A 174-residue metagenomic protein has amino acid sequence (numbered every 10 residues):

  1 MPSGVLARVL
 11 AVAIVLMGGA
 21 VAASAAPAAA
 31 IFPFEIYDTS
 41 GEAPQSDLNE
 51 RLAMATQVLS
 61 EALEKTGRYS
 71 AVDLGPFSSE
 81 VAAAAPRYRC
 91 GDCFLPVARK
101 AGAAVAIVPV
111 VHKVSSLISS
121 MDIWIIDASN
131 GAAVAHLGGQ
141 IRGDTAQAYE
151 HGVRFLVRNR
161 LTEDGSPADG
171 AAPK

Functional and structural regions predicted by a protein language model:
M1-V5: N-terminal secretory signal peptides that target proteins for export/translocation
R8-A20: Bacterial N-terminal signal peptides
A25-T39, A55-V58, A62-G67, P96-A101 (+2 more regions): C-terminal/domain-edge helix-coil "capping" segments
G41-E42, A83-A85, S119: Short, well-ordered secondary-structure micro-motifs
E42-M54: Glycine- and acidic-residue-enriched helix-capping/strand-helix junction motifs
R51, A55, P86-R89: Generic, well-ordered alpha-helical segments
K65-V108: Short, solvent-exposed, polar/charged sequence segments at loop or secondary-structure edges
I107, M121-D122: Hydrophobic residues positioned within well-ordered beta-strands of beta-sheet architectures
